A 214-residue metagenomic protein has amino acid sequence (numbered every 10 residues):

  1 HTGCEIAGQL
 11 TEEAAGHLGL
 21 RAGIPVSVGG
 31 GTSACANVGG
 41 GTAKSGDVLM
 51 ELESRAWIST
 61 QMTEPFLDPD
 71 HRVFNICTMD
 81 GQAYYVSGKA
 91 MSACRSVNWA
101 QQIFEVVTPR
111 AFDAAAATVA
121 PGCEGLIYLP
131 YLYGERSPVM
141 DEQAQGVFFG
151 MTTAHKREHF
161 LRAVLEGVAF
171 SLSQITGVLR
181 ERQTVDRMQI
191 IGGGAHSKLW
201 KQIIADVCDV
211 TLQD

Functional and structural regions predicted by a protein language model:
G3-A7: Short beta-strand to alpha-helix junction loop
G8-I191, A195-D214: Active-site core segments that coordinate phosphate-bearing ligands/cofactors across diverse enzyme families
